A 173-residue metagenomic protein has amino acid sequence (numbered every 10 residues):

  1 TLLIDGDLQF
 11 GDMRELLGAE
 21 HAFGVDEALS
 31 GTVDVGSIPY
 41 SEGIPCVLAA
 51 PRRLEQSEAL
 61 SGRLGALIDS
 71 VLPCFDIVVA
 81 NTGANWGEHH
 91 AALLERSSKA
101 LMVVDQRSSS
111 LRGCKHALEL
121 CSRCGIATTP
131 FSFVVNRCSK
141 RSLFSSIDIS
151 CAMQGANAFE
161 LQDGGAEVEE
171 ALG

Functional and structural regions predicted by a protein language model:
L2-A50: Phosphate-binding loop that captures ATP/GTP phosphates
D7, V47-L93: Switch II (G3) loop of P-loop NTPases
L8-F10, R52-E55, A84, R107-S108 (+2 more regions): Conserved nucleotide-binding/hydrolysis micro-motifs of P-loop NTPases
C46, I77, K99-M102, G155-F159: Well-ordered beta-strand positions
A49-A50, A80-N81, M102-D105, S132-R137: Conserved beta-strand segments of the P-loop GTPase G domain that flank and frequently precede/overlap
S97-K115: Conserved Switch II/interswitch segment of TRAFAC-class P-loop GTPases
L111-P130: Conserved C-terminal guanine-recognition region of P-loop GTPase G domains, centered on the G4
R137, I149-G173: Beta-strand-loop-alpha "switch" segments that mediate conformational coupling across diverse proteins
